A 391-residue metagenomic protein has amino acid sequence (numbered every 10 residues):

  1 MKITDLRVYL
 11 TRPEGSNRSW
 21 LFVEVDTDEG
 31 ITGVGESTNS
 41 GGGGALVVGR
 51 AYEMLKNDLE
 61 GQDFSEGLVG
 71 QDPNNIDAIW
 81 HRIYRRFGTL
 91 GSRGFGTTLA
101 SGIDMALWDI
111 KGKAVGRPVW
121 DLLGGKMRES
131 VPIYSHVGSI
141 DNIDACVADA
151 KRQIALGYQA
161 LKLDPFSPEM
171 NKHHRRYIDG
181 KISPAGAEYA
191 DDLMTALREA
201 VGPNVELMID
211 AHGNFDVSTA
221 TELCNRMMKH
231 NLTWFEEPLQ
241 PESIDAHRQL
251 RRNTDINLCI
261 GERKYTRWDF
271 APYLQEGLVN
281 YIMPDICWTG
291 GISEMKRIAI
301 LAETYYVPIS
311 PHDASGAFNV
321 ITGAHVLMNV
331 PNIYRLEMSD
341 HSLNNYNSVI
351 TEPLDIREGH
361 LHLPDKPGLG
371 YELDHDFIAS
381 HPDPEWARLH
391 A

Functional and structural regions predicted by a protein language model:
M1-V34, T38-G41, L343-N347, R388: Structured beta-strand/loop patches that form or line metal/cofactor-binding pockets in enzymes
I3, G30, I103, G116 (+7 more regions): Conserved, mostly hydrophobic/aromatic
D26, R50, N57, A78 (+4 more regions): Shared catalytic-loop signature of beta/alpha-barrel
D26-A114: Metal- or metallocofactor-binding catalytic centers and their adjacent structured scaffolds across diverse enzyme
F95, D104-I140, L156-Q159: Glycine-rich, aromatic-flanked loop segments that form ligand/cofactor-binding clefts across common enzyme folds
S130-N253: Metal-dependent enolase-superfamily TIM-barrel catalytic cores that perform enediolate-based chemistry
L369-A391: Extended hydrophobic packing segments that form well-structured cores
